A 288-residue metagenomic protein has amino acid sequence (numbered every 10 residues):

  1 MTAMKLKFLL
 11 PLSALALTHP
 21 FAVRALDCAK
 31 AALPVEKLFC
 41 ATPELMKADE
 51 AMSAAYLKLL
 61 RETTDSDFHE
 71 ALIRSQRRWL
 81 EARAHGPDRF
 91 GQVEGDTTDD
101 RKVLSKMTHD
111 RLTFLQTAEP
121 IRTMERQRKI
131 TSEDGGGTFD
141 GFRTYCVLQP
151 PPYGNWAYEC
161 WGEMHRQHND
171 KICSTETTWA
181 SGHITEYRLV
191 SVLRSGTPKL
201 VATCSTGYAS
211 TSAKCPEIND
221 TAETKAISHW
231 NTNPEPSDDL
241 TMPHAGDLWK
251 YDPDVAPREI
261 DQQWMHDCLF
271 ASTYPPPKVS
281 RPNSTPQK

Functional and structural regions predicted by a protein language model:
M1-L10: Bacterial N-terminal signal peptides that target proteins for export
L10-L12, Q116: Intrinsically disordered, low-complexity segments enriched in polar/charged small residues
L12-S13, V23: Cleavable N-terminal signal peptides
S13-A14, A84: Short linear sequence elements within intrinsically disordered, low-complexity coil regions
T18-P20: N-terminal signal peptide c-region/cleavage motif recognized by signal peptidases
V23-K288: N-terminal alpha-helical modules
